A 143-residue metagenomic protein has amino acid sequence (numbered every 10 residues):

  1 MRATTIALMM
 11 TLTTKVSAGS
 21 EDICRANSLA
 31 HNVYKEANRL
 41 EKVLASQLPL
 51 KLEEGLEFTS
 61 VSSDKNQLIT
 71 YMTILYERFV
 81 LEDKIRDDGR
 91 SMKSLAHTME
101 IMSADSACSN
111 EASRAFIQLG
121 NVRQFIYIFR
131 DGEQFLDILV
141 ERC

Functional and structural regions predicted by a protein language model:
M1-L8: Sec-dependent signal peptide recognition, specifically the positively charged N-region followed immediately by
T13-K15: N-terminal signal peptide c-region/cleavage motif recognized by signal peptidases
A18-G19, M102-S103, I138: Disulfide-bonded cysteine motifs in exported proteins
S20-S63, L75-E77: N-proximal, solvent-exposed amphipathic alpha-helical segments enriched in charged/polar residues
I23-R25, A107-S109, R142: Sequence contexts marking disulfide-bonded cysteines in secreted/extracellular proteins
T59-S109, S113: Mature extracytoplasmic domains of secretory-pathway proteins
M72-Y76, Y127-D131, R142: A mature extracytoplasmic/lumenal domain signature
R114-D137: Short, exposed beta-strand-loop hairpins at the edges of beta-sheets in extracellular/periplasmic proteins
